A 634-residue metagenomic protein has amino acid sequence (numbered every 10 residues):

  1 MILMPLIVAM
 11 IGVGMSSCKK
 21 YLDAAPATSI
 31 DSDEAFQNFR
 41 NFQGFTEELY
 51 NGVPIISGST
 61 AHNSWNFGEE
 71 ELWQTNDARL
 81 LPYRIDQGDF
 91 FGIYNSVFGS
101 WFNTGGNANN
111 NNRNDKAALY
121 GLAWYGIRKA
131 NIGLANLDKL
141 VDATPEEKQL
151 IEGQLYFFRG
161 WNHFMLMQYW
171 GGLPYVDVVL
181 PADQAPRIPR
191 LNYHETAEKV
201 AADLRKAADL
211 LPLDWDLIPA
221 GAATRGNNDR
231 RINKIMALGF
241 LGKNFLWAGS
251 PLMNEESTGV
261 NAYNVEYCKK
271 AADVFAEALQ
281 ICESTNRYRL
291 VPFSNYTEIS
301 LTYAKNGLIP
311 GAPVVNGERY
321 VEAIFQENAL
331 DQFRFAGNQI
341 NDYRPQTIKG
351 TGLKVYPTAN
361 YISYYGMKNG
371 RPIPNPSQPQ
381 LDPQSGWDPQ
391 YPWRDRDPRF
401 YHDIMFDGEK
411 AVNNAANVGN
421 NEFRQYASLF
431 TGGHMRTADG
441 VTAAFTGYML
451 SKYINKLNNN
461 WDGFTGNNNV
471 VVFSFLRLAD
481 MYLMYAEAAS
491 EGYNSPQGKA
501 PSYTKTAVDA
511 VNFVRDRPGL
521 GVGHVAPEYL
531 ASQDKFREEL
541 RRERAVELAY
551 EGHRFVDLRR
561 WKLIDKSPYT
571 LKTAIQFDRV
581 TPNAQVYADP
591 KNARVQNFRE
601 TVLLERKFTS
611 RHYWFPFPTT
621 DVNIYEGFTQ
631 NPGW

Functional and structural regions predicted by a protein language model:
M4-V13: Bacterial N-terminal signal peptides
M15-S17: C-terminal motif of bacterial Sec signal peptides marking the signal peptidase cleavage site
K19-F91, L173, R231-L238, K243-M435 (+2 more regions): An aromatic- and glycine-enriched ligand-binding surface/loop that stacks and positions planar moieties
N38-G44, N51-A61, Y83-W170, A185-T224 (+5 more regions): Conserved, well-structured interaction surfaces
A123-G126, K199-A201, R225-D229, E298-N369 (+5 more regions): Long, intrinsically disordered, low-complexity segments
M167-Q168, G172-P174, W215, W247-E256 (+1 more regions): Short coil/turn linking the two alpha-helices of tandem helical-hairpin repeats
Q390-V514: C-terminal substrate/ligand-recognition segments
